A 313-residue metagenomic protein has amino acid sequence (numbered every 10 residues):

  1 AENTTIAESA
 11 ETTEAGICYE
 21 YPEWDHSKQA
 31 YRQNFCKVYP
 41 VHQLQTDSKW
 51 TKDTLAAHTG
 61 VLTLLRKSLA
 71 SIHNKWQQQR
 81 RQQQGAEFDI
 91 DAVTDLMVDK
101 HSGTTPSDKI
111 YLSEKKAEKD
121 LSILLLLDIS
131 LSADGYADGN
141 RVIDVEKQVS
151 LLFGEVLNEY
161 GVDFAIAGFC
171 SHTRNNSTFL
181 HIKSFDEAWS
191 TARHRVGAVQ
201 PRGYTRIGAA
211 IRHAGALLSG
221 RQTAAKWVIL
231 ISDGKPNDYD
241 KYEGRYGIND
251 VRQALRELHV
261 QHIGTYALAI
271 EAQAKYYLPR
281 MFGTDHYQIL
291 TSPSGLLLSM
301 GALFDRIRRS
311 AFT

Functional and structural regions predicted by a protein language model:
A1-T94, T104, D108-S122: Negatively charged
D47-W50, I129-N140, H194-Q200: Glycine- and acidic
V93-S113, A210-G215, I248-V251: Flexible, glycine/threonine-enriched loop-and-boundary segments that flank and lead into catalytic domains of large
S113-V142, S232-N237: MIDAS-like acidic motif and immediate structural context at the N-terminus of von Willebrand factor A/I domains
A133-F164, A214, I248: …and closely analogous acidic/polar surface helices at protein-protein or active-site interfaces in A-domain-like
R174-K226, L268-Y276: Von Willebrand factor
G234-P279: VWA/integrin I-like adhesion module and closely mimicked acidic/polar interface patches used
T284-T313: C-terminal helix of von Willebrand factor
